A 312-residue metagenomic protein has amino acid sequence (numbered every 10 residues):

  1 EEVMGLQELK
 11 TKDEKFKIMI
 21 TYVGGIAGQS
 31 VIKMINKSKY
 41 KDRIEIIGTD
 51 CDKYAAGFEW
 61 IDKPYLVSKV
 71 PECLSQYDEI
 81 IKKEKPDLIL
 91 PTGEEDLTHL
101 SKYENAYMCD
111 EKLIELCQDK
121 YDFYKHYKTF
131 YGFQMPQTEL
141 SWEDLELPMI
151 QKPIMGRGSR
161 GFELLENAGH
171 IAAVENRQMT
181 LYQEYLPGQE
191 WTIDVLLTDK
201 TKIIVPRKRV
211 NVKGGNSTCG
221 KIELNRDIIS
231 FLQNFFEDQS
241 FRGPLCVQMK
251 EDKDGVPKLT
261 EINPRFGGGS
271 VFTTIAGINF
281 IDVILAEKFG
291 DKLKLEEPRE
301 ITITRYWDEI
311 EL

Functional and structural regions predicted by a protein language model:
E1-T49, K83-K85, D199, D238 (+2 more regions): Preference for protein termini
F16, E84, E223-L312: ATP-dependent carboxylate activation and anion-phosphoryl transfer catalytic cores that bind Mg-ATP to form
G24-G25, V70, E94-D96, I154-G156 (+1 more regions): Short glycine-rich anion-binding loops that position phosphate/pyrophosphate groups of nucleotides and phosphorylated
D52-Q137: Conserved N-proximal alpha/beta basic substrate-recognition cap immediately N-terminal to, or forming the N-lobe
T138-L145: Short acidic low-complexity segments
P148-E166: Conserved anion/nucleotide-ligand pocket segment
E163-S240, K250-K258: Phosphate-binding site of ATP-dependent enzymes
